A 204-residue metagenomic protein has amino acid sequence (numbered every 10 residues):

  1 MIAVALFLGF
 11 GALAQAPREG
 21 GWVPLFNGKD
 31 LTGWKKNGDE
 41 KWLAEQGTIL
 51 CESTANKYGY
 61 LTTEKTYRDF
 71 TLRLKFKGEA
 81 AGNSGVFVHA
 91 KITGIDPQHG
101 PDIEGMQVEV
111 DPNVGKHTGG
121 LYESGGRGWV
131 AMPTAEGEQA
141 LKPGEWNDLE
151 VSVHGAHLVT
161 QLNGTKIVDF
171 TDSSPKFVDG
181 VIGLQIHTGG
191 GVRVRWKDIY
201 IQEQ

Functional and structural regions predicted by a protein language model:
M1-G11: Bacterial N-terminal signal peptides
L13-Q204: Carbohydrate-interacting regions of secretory-pathway proteins
